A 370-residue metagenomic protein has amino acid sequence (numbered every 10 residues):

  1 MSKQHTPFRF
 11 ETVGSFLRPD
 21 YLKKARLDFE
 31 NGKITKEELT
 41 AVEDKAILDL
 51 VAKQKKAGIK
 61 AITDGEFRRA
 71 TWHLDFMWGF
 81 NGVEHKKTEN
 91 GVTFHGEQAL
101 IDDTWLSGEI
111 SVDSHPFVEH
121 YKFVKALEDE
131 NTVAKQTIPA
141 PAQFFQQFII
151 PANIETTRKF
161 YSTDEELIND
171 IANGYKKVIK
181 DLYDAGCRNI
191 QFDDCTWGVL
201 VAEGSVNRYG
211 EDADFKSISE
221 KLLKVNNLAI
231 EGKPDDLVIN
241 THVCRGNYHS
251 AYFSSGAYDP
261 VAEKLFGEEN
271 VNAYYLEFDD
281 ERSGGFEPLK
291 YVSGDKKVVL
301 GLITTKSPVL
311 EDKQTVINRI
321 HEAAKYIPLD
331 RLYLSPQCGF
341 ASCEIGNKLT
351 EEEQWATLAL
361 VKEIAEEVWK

Functional and structural regions predicted by a protein language model:
M1-K370: Domain-level signal for soluble alpha/beta catalytic cores
